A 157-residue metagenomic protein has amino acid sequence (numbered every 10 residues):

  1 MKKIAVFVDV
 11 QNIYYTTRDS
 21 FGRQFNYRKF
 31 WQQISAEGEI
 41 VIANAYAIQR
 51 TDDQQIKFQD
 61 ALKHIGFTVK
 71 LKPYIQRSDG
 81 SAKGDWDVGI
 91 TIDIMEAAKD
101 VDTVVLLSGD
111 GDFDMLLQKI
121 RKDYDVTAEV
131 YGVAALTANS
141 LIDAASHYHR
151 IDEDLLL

Functional and structural regions predicted by a protein language model:
M1-W86, V126-T127, T137: Domain-level signal for Mg2+-assisted phosphodiester chemistry and nucleotide/NA-binding surfaces in nucleic-acid
I4-A5, T103-V105: Structural motif
I48, G109, V133-A135: Cofactor-binding loop segments of dinucleotide-utilizing enzymes, especially the Rossmann-like FAD- and NAD(P)+-binding
G66, V101, A145-S146: Short, well-ordered alpha-helix to beta-strand connector turns
I90-D100: Acidic, metal-associated active-site segment
V105-L107, E129: Short aromatic-hydrophobic micro-motifs that form the base-stacking/packing surface for donor nucleotide recognition
G111-Q118: Acidic, divalent-metal-coordinating active-site segment for phosphoryl/phosphodiester hydrolysis, typified by short
Q118-L157: Acidic, PIN/NYN-like endoribonuclease modules and their adjacent C-terminal/linker elements
